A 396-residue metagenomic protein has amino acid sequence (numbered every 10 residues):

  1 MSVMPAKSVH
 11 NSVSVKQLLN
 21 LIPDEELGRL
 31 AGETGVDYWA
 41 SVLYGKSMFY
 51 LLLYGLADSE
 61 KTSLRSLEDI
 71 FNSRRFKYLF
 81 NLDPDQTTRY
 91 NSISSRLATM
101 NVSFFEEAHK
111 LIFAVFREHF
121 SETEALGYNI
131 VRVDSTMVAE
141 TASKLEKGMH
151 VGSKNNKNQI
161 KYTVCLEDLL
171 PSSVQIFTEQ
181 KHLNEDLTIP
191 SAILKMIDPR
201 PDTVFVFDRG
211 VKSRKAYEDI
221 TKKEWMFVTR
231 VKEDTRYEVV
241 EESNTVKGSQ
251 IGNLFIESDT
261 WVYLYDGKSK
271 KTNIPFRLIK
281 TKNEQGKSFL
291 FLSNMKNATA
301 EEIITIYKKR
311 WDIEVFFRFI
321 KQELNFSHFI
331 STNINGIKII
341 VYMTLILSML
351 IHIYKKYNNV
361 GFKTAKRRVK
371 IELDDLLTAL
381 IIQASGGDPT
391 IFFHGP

Functional and structural regions predicted by a protein language model:
M1-S66, I70, A108, A125-Y128 (+2 more regions): Single, function-defining residue in the core of a domain
L52, E68, T87, S92-S94 (+1 more regions): Short, conserved beta-strand segments within well-ordered enzyme catalytic domains that often line or immediately flank
N72-F80, I189-P190: Glycine-rich loop/turn
S73-R74, V115, F326: A short structural micro-motif
F80, P84, K147-N155, L264-K268: Low-complexity, polar-biased intrinsically disordered regions enriched in Pro/Ser/Thr/Gly
F80-V102: Major-groove recognition helix of helix-turn-helix-like DNA-binding domains
S94-L166: Active-site-proximal, Lys/Arg-enriched surface segment that forms a nucleic-acid-binding/basic interface patch
